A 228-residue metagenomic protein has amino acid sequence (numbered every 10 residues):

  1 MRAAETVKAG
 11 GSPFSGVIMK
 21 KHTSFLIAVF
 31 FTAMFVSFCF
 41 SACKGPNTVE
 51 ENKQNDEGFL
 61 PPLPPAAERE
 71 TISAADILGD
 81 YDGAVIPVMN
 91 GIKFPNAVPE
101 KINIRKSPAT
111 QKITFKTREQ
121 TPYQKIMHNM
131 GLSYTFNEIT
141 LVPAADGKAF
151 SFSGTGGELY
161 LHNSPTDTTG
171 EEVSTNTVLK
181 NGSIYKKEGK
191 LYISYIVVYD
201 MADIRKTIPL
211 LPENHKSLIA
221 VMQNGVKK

Functional and structural regions predicted by a protein language model:
M1-S41: Sec-dependent bacterial lipoprotein signal peptides
K20-H22, V36-A75, G225-K228: Bacterial Sec-dependent N-terminal signal peptides
P64, E68, S73-A97: Tryptophan-anchored aromatic micro-motifs
I92-V142: N-terminal glycine/threonine-rich, aromatic-flanked beta-hairpin/loop signature
E100-R105, E138-L141, N176-Y185, M222-G225: Hydrophobic/aromatic beta-strand elements that line small-molecule binding cavities or substrate pockets in beta-rich
F152-M201: Acidic, glycine-rich flexible loop segments
R205-E213: Short, exposed beta-strand-loop hairpins at the edges of beta-sheets in extracellular/periplasmic proteins
K216-K228: Short, low-complexity, Pro/Ser/Thr/Gly-rich segments in the mature regions of secreted, periplasmic
